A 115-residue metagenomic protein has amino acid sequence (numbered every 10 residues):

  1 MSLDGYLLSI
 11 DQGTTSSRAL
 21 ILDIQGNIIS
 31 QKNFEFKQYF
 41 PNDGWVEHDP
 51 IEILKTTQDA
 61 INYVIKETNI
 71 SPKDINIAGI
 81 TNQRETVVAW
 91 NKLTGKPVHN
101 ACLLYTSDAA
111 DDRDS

Functional and structural regions predicted by a protein language model:
M1-H99: N-terminal glycine/serine-rich phosphate-binding loop of ATP-dependent small-molecule kinases, especially carbohydrate
N100-L104: Short, acidic/small-residue loops that bind anionic groups at enzyme active sites
Y105-S115: Single conserved hydrophobic/aromatic residue that forms the stacking wall/gate of nucleotide- or nucleobase-binding
